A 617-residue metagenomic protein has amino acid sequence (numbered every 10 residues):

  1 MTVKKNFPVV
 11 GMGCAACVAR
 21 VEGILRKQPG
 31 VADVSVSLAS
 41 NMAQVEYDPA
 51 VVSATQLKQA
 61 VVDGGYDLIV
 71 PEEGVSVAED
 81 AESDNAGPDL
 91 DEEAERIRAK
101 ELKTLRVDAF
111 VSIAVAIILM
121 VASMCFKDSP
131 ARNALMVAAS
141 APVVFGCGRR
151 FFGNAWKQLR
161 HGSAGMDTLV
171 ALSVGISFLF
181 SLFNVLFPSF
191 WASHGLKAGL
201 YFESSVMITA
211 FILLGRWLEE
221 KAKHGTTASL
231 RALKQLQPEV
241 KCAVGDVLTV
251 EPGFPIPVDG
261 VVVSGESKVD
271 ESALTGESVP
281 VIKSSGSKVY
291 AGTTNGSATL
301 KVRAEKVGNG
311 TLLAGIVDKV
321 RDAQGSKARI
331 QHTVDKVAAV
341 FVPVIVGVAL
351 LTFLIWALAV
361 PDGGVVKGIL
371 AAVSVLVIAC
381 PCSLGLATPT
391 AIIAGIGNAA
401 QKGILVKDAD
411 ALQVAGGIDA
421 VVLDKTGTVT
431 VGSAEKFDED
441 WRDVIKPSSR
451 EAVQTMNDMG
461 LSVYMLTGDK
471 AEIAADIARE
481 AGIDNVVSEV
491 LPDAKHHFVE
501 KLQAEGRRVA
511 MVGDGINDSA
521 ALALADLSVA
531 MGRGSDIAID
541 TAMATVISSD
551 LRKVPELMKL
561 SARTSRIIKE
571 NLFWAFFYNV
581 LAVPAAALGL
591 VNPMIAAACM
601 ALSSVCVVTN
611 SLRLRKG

Functional and structural regions predicted by a protein language model:
M1-A131, K223, N309, L313-A314 (+3 more regions): Flexible metal-binding regulatory segments at protein termini and peripheral loops
T2, A19, V406, G416-I418 (+3 more regions): Conserved ATP-binding TGD loop and adjacent catalytic N/P-domain core of P-type ATPases
P29-L38, M42-Y47, V51, G199-F202 (+3 more regions): Conserved cytosolic catalytic loops of P-type ATPases
E92-A114, N154-S177, V317-A349, A372 (+3 more regions): Soluble-to-membrane junctions at the N-terminal ends of transmembrane alpha-helices in multi-pass ion-transporting
A99-K100, T104-Q237, P593: Transmembrane helix-loop-helix hairpins at the membrane interface
C125-D128, R160, L179, N398 (+5 more regions): Membrane-embedded alpha-helical bundles of multi-pass transporters
A192, E203-F254, K283, V406-K407 (+3 more regions): Juxtamembrane coupling segments of multi-pass membrane pumps/enzymes
L274, T333, L370, S383-W441 (+2 more regions): Conserved catalytic phosphorylation-site environment of P-type ATPases
